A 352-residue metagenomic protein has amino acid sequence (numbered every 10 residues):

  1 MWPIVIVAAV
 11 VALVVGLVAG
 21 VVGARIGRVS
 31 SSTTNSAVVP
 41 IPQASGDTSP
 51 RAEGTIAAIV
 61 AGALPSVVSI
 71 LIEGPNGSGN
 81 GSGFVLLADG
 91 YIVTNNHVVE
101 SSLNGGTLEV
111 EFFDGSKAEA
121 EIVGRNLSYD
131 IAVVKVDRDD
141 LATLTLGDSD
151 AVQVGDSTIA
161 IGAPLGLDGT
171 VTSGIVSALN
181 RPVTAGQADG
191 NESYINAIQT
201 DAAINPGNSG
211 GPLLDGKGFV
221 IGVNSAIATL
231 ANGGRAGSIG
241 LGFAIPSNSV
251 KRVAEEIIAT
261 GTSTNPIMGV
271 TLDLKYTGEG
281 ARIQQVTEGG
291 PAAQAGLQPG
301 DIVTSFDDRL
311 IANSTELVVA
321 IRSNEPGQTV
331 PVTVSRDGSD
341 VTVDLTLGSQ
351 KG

Functional and structural regions predicted by a protein language model:
W2-A9, P50-I56, L71-D89, K117-E119 (+4 more regions): A conserved glycine-rich beta-strand in the N-terminal activation segment of trypsin-fold
V21-S82, E255, A259: N-terminal activation segment of mature serine protease catalytic domains
V22, P65-I70, G83, G90 (+16 more regions): Terminal peptide-recognition signature
G23, T55-I56, G216, V220-Y276 (+2 more regions): C-terminal cap/linker of serine protease catalytic domains
A24-S32, E73, A88-D89, V93-L127 (+1 more regions): Catalytic-histidine neighborhood of serine endopeptidases, predominantly the chymotrypsin-like S1/PA family
P75-G81, V98-T107, L141, I161-G174 (+2 more regions): Active-site loop architecture of trypsin-fold serine endopeptidases
E121-V123, D140-D168, I245, E255 (+1 more regions): Active-site substrate-binding loop(s) of clan PA
R252, E256-A320, Q328, S335-G352: PDZ/PDZ-like groove recognition
